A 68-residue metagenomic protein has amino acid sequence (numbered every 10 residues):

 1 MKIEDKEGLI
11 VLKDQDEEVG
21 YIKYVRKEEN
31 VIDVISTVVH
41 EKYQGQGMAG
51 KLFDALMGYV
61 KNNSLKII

Functional and structural regions predicted by a protein language model:
M1-E4: Conserved N-terminal entry element of GNAT/NAT acetyltransferase domains
G8-V19: Conserved beta-hairpin
E17-V19, E29, Q44: Generic "edge-of-domain/loop-turn" microfeature
R26-V34: A conserved beta-turn-beta hairpin within the catalytic core of GNAT-like acetyltransferases that forms part
T37-Q44: A short, internal acetyl-CoA/4′-phosphopantetheine-binding micro-motif in the GNAT/acyltransferase core
G45-G58: Conserved acetyl-CoA-binding loop-helix of GNAT-fold acetyltransferases
Y59-I68: Conserved GNAT acetyl-CoA-binding A-motif
